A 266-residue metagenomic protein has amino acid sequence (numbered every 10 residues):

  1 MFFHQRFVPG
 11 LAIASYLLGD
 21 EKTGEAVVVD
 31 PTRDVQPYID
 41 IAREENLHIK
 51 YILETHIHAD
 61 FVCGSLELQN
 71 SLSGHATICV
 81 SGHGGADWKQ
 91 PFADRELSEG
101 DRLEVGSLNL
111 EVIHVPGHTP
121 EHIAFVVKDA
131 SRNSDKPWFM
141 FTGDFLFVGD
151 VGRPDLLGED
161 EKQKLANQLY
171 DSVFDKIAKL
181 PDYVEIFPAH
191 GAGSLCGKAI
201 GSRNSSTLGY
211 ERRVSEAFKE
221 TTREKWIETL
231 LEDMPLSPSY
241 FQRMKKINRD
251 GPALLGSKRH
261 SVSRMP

Functional and structural regions predicted by a protein language model:
F2-F7, L17, V27-D30, N109-G117 (+1 more regions): Active-site-proximal beta-strand elements of phosphoester/diester hydrolases
R6, L18, G100-V105, F125: Short acidic-hydrophobic surface loop/beta-edge motif
L11-A12, T23-A26, P31-H114, K128-A130 (+1 more regions): Active-site HxH/HxHxD metal-binding segment of metal-dependent hydrolases
L18, D30, H56, L68 (+7 more regions): Divalent metal-coordination and catalytic microenvironments
P31-T32, I57, H83-G84, H118-T119 (+4 more regions): Active-site metal-binding loops of divalent metal-dependent hydrolases
I52-V62, H114-H122, I186-S194: Histidine-centered catalytic micro-motifs
R132-F139, G149, E161-S261: Divalent-metal (often Zn2+) His-rich catalytic cores of metallo-beta-lactamase-fold enzymes
